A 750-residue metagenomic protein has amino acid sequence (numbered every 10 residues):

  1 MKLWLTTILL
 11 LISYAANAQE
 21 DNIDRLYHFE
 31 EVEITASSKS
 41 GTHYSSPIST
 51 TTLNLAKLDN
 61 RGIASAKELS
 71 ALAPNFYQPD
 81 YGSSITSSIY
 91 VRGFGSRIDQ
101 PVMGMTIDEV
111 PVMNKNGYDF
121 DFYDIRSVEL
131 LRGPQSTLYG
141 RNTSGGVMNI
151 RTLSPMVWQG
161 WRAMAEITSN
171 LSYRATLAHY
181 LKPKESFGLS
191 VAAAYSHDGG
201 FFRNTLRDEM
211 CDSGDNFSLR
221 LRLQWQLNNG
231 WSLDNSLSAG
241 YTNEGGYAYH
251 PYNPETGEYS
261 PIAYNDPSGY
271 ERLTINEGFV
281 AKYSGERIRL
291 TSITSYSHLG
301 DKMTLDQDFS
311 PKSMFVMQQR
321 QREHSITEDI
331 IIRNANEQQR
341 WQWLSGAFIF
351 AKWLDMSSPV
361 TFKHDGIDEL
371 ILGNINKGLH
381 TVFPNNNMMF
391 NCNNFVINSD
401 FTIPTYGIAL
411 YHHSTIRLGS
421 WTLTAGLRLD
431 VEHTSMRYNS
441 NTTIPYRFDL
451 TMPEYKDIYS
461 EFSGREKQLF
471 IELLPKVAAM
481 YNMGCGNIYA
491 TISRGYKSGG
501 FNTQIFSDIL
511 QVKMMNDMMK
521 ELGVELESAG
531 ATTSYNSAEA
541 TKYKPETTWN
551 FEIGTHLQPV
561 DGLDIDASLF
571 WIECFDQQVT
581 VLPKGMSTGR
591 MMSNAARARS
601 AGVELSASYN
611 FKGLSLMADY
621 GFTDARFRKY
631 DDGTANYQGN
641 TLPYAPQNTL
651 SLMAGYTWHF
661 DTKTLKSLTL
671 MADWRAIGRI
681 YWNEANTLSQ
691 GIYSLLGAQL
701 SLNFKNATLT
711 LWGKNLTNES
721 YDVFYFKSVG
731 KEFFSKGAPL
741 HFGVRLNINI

Functional and structural regions predicted by a protein language model:
T50, K67-V110: Extracytoplasmic beta-strand/coil segments of soluble accessory domains associated with Gram-negative outer-membrane
A66-L69, S88-G93, T106, N142-M164 (+2 more regions): N-terminal periplasmic accessory domains that precede and gate Gram-negative outer-membrane beta-barrel machines
D108-P134: Short acidic/polar hinge/loop motifs at secondary-structure boundaries that mediate gating or recognition
G160-R162, I167-D198, L206-E244, L273-F279 (+5 more regions): Transmembrane beta-barrel wall of Gram-negative outer-membrane proteins
Q224-N228, S238, I332, Q342 (+2 more regions): Structural signature of Gram-negative outer-membrane beta-barrels, strongest in the C-terminal barrel of TonB-dependent
M317-I332, G407, A538-P545, N550 (+3 more regions): Outer membrane beta-barrel strand-and-loop segments of large Gram-negative receptors, especially TonB-dependent
R340-G346, F350, R417-S420, V431 (+3 more regions): Gram-negative outer-membrane beta-barrel transporters
Y496, R675-N683, S701-I750: C-terminal beta-signal and adjacent terminal beta-strands/loops of Gram-negative outer-membrane beta-barrel proteins
